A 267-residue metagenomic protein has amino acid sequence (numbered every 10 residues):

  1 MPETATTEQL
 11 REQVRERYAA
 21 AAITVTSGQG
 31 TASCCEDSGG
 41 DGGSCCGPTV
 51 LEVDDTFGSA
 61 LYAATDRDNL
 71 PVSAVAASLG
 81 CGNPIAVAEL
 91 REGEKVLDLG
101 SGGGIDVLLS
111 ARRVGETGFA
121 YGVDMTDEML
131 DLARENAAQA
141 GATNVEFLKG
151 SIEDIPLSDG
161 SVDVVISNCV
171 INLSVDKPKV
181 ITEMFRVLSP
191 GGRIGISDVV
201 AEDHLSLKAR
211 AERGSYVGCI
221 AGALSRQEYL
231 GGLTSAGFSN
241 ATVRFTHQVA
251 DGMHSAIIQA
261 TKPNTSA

Functional and structural regions predicted by a protein language model:
R17-E92, L97, N136, H254: Class I SAM-dependent transferase core
L61, R67, A76, C81-N83 (+1 more regions): Class I SAM-dependent methyltransferase SAM/SAH-binding core
V96, V165-I166: Hydrophobic beta-strand segment of the Class I
D154-D159, V175: Short conserved loop adjoining the S-adenosyl-L-methionine
P178-R193: A short glycine-rich, Lys/Arg-flanked "PGG" loop and its adjoining helix->strand segment in the class I
A201-I220: Short, glycine-/aromatic-enriched active-site segment of Class I SAM-dependent methyltransferases
A221-A236: Short alpha-helix
A236-A267: Core SAM-dependent methyltransferase catalytic element
